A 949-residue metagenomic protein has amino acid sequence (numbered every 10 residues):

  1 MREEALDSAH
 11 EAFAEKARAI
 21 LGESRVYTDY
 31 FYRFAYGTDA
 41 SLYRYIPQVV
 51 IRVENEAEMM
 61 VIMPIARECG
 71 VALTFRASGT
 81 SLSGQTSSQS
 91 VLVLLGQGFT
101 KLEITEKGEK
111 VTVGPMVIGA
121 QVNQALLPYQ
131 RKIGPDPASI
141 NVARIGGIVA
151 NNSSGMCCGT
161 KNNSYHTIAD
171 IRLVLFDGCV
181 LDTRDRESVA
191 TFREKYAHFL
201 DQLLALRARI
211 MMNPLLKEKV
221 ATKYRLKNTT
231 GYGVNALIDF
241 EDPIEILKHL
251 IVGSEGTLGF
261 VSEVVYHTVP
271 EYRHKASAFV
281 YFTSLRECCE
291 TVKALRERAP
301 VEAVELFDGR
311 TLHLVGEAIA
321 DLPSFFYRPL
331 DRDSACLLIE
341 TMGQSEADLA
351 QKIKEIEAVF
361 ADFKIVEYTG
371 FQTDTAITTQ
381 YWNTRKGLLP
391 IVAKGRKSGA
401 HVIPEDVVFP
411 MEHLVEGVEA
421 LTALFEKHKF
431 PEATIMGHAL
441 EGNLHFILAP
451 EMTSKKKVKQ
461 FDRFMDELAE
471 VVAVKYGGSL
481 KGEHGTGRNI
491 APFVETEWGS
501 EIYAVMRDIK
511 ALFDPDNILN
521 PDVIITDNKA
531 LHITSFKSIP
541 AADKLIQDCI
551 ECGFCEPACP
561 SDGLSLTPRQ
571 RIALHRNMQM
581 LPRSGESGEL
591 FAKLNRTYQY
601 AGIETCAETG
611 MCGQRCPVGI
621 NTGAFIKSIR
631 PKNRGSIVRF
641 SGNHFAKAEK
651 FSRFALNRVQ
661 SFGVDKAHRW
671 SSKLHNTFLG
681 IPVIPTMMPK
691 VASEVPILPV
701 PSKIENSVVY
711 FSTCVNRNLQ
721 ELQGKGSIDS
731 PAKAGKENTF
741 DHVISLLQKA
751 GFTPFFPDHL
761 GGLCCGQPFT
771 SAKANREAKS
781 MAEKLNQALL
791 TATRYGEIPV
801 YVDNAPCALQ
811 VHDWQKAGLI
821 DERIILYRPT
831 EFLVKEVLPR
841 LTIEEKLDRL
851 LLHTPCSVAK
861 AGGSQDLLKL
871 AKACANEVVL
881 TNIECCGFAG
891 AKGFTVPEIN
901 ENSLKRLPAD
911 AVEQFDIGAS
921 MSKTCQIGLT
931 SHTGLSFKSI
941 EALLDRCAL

Functional and structural regions predicted by a protein language model:
M1-P64, S78-E109, A138, T257 (+4 more regions): N-terminal flexible segment immediately upstream of the FAD-binding catalytic core in FAD-dependent oxidoreductases
A5, A17, S41-L73, V91-P137 (+4 more regions): N-terminal glycine-rich flavin-associated loop
I148-A150, S154-K161, I168-N383, E419 (+2 more regions): C-terminal substrate-binding/cap subdomain adjacent to the FAD-binding core in PCMH-type and related FAD-linked
I391, P492-A541: Activity-critical C-terminal alpha-helical subdomain
D514, P521, G623-L949: Iron-sulfur cluster-binding electron-transfer modules in prokaryotic oxidoreductases
I518-V523, F554-M578, T605-K632, Q810 (+2 more regions): Iron-sulfur cluster-binding cysteine motifs and their immediate structural context in ferredoxin-like electron-transfer
I525, D562-Y598, G619-H644, K938-D945: Non-heme iron-sulfur electron-transfer modules
L531-E551, G585-E608, H853: Ferredoxin-like iron-sulfur electron-transfer modules
